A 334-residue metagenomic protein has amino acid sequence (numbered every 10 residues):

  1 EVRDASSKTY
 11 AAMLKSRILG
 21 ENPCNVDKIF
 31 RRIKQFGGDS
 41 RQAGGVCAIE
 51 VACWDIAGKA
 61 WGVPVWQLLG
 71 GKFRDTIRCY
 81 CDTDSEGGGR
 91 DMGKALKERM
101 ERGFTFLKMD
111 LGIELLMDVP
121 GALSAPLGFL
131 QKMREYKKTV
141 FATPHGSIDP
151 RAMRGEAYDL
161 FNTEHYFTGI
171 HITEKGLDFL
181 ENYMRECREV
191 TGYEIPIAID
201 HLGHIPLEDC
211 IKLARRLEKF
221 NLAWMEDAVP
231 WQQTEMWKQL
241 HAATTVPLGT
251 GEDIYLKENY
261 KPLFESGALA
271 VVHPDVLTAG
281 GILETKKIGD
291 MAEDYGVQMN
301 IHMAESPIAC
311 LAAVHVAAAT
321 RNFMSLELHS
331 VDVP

Functional and structural regions predicted by a protein language model:
V2-A60: Metal- or metallocofactor-binding catalytic centers and their adjacent structured scaffolds across diverse enzyme
D4, S85, G203, D275-T278 (+1 more regions): Short loop or secondary-structure boundary microenvironments that flank and position key functional residues
A5, T9, C24, K28 (+11 more regions): Conserved active-site and cofactor/substrate-binding residues in soluble primary-metabolism enzymes
S16, R215-W224, V229-P334: Shared catalytic-loop signature of beta/alpha-barrel
S16-E21, F36, A60, R102 (+7 more regions): Change "in soluble alpha/beta enzymes" to "in soluble alpha/beta proteins
I33, G58-K59, V63-T76: N-terminal amphipathic alpha-helix/helix-capping segment at the start of soluble metabolic enzymes
T76-K238, A243: Metal-dependent enolase-superfamily TIM-barrel catalytic cores that perform enediolate-based chemistry
